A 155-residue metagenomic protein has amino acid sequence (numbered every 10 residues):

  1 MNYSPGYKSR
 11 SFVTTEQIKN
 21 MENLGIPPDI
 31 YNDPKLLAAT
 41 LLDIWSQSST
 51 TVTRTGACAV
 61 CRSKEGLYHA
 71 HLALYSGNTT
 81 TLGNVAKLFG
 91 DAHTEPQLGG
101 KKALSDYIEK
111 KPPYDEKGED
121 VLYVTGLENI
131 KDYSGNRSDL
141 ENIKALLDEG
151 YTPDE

Functional and structural regions predicted by a protein language model:
M1-Q47, G77-E155: Catalytic "initiation/cleavage/transfer" segments centered on a nucleophilic residue and adjacent nucleic-acid-engaging
Y7, E65-L67: Short coil/turn motifs at beta-sheet boundaries
T50-E65: Short, glycine- and small/hydrophobic-rich beta-strand elements in well-ordered beta-sheets
Y68-S76: A generic structural motif
